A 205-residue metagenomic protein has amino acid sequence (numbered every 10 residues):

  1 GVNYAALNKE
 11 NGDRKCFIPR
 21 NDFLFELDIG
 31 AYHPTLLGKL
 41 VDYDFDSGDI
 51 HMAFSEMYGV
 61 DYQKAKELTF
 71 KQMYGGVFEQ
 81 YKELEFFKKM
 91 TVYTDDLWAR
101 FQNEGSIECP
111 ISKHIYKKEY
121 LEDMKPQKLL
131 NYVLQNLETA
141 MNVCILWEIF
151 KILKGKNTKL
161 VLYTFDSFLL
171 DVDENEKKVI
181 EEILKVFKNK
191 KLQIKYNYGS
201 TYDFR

Functional and structural regions predicted by a protein language model:
G1-V60, P110, H114-F150, K159-L169 (+1 more regions): Acidic, glycine-rich two-metal-ion catalytic cores of nucleic acid-processing enzymes
A53-Y163, K190-I194, Y198-S200, F204-R205: Conserved catalytic core of nucleic-acid polymerases
L170-E174: Short beta-strand-to-loop capping motifs
N175-Q193: Helical (often loop-to-helix) elements that flank the catalytic cores of nucleotide-handling enzymes
